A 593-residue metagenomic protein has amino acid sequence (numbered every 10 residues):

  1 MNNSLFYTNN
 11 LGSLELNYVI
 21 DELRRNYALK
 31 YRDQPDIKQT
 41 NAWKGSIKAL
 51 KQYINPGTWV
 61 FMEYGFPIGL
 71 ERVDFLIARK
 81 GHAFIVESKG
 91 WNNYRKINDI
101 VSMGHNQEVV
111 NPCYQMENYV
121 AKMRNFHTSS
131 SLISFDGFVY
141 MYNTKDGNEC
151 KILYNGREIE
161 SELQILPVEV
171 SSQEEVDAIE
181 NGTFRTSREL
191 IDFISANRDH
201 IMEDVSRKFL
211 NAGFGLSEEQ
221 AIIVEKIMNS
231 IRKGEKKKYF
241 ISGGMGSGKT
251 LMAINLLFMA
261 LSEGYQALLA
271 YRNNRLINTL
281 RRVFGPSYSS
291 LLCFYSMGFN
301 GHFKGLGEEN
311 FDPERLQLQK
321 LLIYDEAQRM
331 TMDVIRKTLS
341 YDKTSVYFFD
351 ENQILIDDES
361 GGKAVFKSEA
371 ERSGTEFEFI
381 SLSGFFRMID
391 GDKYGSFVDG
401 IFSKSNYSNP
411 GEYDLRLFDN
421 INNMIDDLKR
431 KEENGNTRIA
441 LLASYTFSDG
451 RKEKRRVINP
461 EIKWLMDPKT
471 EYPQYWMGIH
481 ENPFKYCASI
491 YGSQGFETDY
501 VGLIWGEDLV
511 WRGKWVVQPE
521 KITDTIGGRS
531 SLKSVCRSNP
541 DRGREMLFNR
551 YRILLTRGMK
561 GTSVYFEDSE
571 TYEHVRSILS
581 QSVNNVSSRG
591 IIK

Functional and structural regions predicted by a protein language model:
M1-L190: Accessory nucleic-acid engagement/destabilization modules that flank
N197-R198, A212-K237: N-terminal pre-P-loop "Q-motif" helix
I241: Hydrophobic anchor at the beta1->P-loop junction of P-loop NTPases
K249: Conserved lysine of the Walker
A253, S360, T375-G395, S403-V517: Conserved helicase/translocase motor-coupling segment
S287-Y341, K485-S489: Conserved RecA-like ASCE ATPase "motif II neighborhood" in helicase/translocase motors
Y324-S381: Signature of the SF2 helicase/ATPase Hel1-core->accessory helical subdomain module
Y486, I490, Q494-V586: C-terminal accessory regions
